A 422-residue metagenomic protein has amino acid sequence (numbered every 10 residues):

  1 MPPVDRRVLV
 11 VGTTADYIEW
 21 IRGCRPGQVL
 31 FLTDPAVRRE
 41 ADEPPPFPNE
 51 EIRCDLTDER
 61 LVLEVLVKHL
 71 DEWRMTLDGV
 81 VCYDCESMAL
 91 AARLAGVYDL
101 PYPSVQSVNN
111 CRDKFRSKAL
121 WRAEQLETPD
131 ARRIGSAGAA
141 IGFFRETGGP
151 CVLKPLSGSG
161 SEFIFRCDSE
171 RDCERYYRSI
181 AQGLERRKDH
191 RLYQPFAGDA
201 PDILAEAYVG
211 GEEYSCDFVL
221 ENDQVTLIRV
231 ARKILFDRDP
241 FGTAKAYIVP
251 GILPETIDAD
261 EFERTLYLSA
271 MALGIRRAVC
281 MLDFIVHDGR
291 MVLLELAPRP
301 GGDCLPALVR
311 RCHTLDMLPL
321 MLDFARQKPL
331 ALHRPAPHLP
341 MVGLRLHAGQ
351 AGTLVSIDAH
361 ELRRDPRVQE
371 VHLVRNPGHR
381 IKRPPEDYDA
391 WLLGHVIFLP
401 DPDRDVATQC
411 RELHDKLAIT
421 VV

Functional and structural regions predicted by a protein language model:
M1-S107, G138, R375-W391, L399-V422: ATP-binding N-terminal substructure of ATP-dependent carboxylate-amine bond-forming enzymes
L9, A123, L322-V422: Peripheral (often C-terminal) accessory segments that flank ATP-dependent C-N-forming ligase machineries
V97-F163, A181-L192: A conserved helix-loop-beta module that forms one wall/lid of the active-site cleft in ATP-utilizing catalytic domains
E127-P129, P150-L153, E170-G210, L268 (+1 more regions): Conserved ATP-binding module of the ATP-grasp superfamily
I134, I164-S169, V219-E221: Short beta-strand-to-turn element immediately C-terminal to the catalytic PLP-Schiff-base lysine in fold type I
F165, A207, P250-G251, L392-P400: Short, well-ordered beta-strand elements within core beta-sheets of diverse protein domains
H190-Y193, R277-L282, A331-A336, T420-V422: Flexible, glycine/charged-enriched surface loops at secondary-structure junctions
A207-I275, V279, V286, L293 (+3 more regions): ATP-dependent carboxylate/phosphate-activation module, predominantly the ATP-grasp catalytic core and closely related
